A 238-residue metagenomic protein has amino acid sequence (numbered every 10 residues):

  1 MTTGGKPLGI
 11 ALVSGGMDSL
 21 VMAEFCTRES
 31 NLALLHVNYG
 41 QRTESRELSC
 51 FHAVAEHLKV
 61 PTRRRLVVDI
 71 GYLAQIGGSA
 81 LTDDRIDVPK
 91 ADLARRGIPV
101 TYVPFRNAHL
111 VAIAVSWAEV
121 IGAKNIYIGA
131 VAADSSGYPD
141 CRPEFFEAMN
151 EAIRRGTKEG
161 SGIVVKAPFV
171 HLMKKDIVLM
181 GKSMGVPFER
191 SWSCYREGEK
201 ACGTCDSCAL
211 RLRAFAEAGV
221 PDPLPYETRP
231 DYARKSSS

Functional and structural regions predicted by a protein language model:
T2-M184: ATP-dependent adenylation/nucleotidyltransferase module used to activate substrates
R28-E29, F51-A53, G198, A216 (+1 more regions): Alpha-helix termini
V54, F146, C205-L210, S236: Short alpha-helix boundary/capping motifs
A112, W192-R213: Local cysteine-cluster metal-coordination motifs and their immediate loop/turn environment, predominantly Fe-S cluster
I126, Y195-A201, V220-T228: Charge-dense, low-complexity polyampholytic segments
M180-S183, F188-E197: Short, intrinsically disordered, charge-biased short linear motifs at domain edges
A209-R211, F215-S238: Short Fe-S-cluster ligation motifs
